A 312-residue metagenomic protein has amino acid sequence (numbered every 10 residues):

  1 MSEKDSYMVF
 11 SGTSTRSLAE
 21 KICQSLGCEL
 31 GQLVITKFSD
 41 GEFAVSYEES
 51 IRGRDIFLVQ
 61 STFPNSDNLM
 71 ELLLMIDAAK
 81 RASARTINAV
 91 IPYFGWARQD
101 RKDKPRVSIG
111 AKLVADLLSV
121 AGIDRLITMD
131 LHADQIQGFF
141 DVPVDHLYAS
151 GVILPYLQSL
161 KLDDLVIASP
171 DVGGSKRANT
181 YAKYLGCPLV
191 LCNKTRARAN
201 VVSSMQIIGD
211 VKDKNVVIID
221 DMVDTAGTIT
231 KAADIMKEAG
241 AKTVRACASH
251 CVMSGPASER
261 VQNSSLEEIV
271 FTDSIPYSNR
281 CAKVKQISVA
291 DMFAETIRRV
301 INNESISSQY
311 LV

Functional and structural regions predicted by a protein language model:
M1-V312: PRPP-associated nucleotide enzymes
